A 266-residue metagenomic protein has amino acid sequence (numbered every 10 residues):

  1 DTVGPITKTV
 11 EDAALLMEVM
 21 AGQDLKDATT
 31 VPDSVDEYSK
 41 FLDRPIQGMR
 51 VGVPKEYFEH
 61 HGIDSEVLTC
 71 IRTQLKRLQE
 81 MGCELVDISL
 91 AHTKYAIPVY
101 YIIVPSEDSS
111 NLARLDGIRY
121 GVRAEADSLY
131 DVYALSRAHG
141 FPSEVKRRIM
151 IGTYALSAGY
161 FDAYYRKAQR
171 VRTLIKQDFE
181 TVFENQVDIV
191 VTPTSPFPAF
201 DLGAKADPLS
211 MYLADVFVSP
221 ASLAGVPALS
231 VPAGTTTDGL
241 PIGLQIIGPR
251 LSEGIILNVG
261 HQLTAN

Functional and structural regions predicted by a protein language model:
D1-G62, T69-M81, R147-E180, L223-N266: Structural helix-boundary/capping segments
M20-Q23, L115-R119: Phosphate/oxyanion-binding loops and surfaces in catalytic or ligand/nucleic-acid-binding neighborhoods
I46, Y57-E59, T93, D116-L223: Serine-dependent amide/ester hydrolase catalytic core
S65, I97-S106, D201-P208: Short glycine/threonine-rich loop-to-helix capping motif typified by GTGT followed within a few residues by an Asp-Pro
E84-S89, L229: General small-molecule cofactor/ligand-binding pocket signal
S89, K94-I97: Short, surface-exposed recognition loops and adjoining beta-strand edges that mediate ligand/DNA contacts, enriched
